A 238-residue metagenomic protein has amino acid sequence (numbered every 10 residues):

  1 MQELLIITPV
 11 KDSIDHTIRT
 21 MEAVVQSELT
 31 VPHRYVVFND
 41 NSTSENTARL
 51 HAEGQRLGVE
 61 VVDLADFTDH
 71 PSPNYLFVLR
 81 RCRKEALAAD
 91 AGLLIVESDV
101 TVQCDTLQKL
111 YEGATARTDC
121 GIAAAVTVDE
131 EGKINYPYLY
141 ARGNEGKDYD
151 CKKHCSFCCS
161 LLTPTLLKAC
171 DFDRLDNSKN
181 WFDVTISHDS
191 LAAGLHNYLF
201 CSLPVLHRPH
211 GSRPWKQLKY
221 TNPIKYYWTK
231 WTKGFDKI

Functional and structural regions predicted by a protein language model:
E22-P32: Short, acidic, metal-binding catalytic loop of nucleotide-sugar glycosyltransferases
F38-L50: A conserved acidic beta->alpha catalytic loop
L57-A89: Active-site-proximal specificity loops/subdomain of glycosyltransferases
D90-T101: Short beta-strand-to-loop acidic/aromatic patch adjacent to the donor-nucleotide binding site
A123-P137: Short beta-strand-to-loop element that shapes/binds the nucleotide-sugar donor at the catalytic cleft/hinge
G143-L162: A recurrent flexible, glycine/aromatic-enriched loop bordering the glycosyltransferase active site that acts as
A169-H188, N197-L199, L203-V205: Donor nucleotide-sugar recognition loop
Y198-L218: Active-site donor/metal-binding and catalytic loop motifs of nucleotide-sugar-dependent glycosylation enzymes
